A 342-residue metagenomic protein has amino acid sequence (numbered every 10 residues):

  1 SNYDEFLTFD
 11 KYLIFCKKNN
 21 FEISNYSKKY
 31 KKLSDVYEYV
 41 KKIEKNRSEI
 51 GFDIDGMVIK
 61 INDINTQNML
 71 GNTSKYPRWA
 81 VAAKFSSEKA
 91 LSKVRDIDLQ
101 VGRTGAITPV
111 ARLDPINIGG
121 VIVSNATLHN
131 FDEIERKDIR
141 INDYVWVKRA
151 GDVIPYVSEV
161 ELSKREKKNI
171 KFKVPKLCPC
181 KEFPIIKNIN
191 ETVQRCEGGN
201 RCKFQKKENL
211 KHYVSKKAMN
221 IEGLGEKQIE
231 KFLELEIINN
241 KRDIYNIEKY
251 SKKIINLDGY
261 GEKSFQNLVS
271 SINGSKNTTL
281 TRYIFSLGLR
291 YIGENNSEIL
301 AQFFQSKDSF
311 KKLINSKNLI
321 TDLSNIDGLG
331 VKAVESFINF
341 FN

Functional and structural regions predicted by a protein language model:
S1-T281, F285-F303, S309-L313, N325-S336: RNA/tRNA-interacting regions in translation and RNA-turnover enzymes
N315-N318: Membrane-interface interhelical connector segments
F337-N342: Short, intrinsically disordered, charge-balanced linker/junction segments flanking boundaries in proteins
